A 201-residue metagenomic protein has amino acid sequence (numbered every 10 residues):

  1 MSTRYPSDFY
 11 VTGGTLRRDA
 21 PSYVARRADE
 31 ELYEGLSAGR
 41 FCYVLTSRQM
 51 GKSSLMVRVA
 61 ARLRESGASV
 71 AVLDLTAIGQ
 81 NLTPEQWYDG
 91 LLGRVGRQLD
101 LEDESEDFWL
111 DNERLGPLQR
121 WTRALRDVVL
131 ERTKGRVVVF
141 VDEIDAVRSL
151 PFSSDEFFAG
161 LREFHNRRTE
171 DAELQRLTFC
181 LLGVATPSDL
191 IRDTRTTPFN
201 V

Functional and structural regions predicted by a protein language model:
M1-R26, E104-F108, F199-V201: Conserved adenine-nucleotide phosphate-binding loops and their immediately adjacent elements
S37-C42: Pre-Walker A (Motif I) flank of P-loop NTPase domains
L45-L73: P-loop NTPase Walker A phosphate-binding motif
G51, A77-Q80, A146, V184-D189: Conserved nucleotide-binding/hydrolysis micro-motifs of P-loop NTPases
V70, L82-E104: Conserved NTP-binding/hydrolysis module of P-loop NTPases
L82-E85, D103-D127: Short glycine-rich substrate-engagement loop in P-loop NTPases that contacts/grips substrate
W109-L110, R132-E156: Conserved P-loop NTPase "ATPase switch" module shared by AAA+ and STAND
L150, S154-V201: The catalytic "switch" region of P-loop NTPases
